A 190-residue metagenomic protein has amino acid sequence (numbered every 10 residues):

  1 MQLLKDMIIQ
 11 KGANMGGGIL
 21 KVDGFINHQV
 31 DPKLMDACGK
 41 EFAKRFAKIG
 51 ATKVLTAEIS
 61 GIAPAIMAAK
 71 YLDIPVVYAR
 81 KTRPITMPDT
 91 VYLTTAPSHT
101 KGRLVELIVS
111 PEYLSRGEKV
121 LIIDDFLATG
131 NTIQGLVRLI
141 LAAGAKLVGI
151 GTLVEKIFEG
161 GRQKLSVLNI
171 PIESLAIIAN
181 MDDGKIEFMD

Functional and structural regions predicted by a protein language model:
M1-A51: Active-site-facing substrate-recognition patch
D6, G18, V137-D190: PRPP-dependent phosphoribosyltransferase catalytic core
F46, A68-A69, I140, L165: A generic structural signal for well-ordered alpha-helical segments
G50-E58: Short glycine-rich phosphate-binding loop at a beta-alpha junction
T52-K53, K119-L121: Structural motif
A63-L72: Short Gly/Thr/Asp-enriched flexible loops that form oxyanion-binding sites at enzyme active sites
I74-V120, I186-M189: Short, glycine/charge-rich flexible loops or terminal/linker lids adjacent to PRPP-binding catalytic cores
D125, G130: Conserved G/P- and acidic residue-centered "switch" motifs that form tight phosphate/ATP-binding loops in soluble
